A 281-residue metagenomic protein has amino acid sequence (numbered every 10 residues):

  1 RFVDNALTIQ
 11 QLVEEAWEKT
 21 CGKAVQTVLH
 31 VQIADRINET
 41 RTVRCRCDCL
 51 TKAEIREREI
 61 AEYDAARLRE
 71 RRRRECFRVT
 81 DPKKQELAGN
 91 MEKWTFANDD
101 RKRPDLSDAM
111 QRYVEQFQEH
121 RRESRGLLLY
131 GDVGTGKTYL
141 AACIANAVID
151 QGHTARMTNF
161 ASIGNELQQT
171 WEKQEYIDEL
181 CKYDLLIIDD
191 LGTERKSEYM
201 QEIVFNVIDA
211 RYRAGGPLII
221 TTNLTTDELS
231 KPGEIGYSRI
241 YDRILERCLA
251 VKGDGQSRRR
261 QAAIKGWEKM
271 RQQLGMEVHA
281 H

Functional and structural regions predicted by a protein language model:
R1-D105, Q261-H281: A short, basic N-terminal segment
K102-Q111, A145-L185, R195-E202: Short glycine-rich substrate-engagement loop in P-loop NTPases that contacts/grips substrate
A109-R121: Pre-Walker A adenine-sensing motif
R121-A141: Walker A/P-loop nucleotide-binding motif
R122-E123, Q151, L180-Y183, R211-G215: Short loop/turn elements that form and flank the Walker-type P-loop nucleotide-binding site in RecA-like NTPase cores
S124-L128, A155, L185, P217: Residue-level preference for the first positions of well-ordered beta-strands
M157, I187-D189, P217-N223: Structural recognition of the conserved hydrophobic beta-strand(s) that form the central parallel beta-sheet of P-loop
G164-L167, E194-H281: Replace "adjacent to P-loop NTPase cores in ATP/GTP-dependent enzymes" with "adjacent to NTP-binding cores
